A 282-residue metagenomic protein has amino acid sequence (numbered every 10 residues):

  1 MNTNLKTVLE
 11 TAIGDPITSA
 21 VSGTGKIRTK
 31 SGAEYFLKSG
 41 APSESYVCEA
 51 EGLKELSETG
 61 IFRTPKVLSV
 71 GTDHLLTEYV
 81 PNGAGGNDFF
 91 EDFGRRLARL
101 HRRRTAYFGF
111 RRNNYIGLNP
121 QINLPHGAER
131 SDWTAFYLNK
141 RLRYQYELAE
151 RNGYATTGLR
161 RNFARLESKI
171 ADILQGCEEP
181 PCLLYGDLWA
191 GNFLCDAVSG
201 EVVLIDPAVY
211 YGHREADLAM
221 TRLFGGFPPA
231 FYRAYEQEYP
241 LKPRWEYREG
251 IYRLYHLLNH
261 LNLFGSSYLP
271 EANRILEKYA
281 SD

Functional and structural regions predicted by a protein language model:
M1-G14: Juxta-kinase regulatory segment immediately upstream of eukaryotic protein kinase catalytic domains
N2-N4, T105-L183, D196-V198, Q237 (+1 more regions): An alpha-helical support segment within catalytic cores of ATP-dependent transferases
G14-A20, T156-R160, P240-R248: Short, surface-exposed acidic
V21-A135: ATP-binding pocket architecture of kinase catalytic cores
P42-S43, V70-H74, P81-G83, L142 (+3 more regions): Short, solvent-exposed loop/turn segments at secondary-structure junctions
L124-L138, E147, P180-L183, A190 (+3 more regions): Active-site Asp-x-Gly
I251-H260: Short helix/strand-capping connector loops at secondary-structure junctions
H260-D282: ATP/Mg2+ or Mg2+-diphosphate-binding catalytic cores that bind nucleotide phosphates or diphosphates via glycine-rich
